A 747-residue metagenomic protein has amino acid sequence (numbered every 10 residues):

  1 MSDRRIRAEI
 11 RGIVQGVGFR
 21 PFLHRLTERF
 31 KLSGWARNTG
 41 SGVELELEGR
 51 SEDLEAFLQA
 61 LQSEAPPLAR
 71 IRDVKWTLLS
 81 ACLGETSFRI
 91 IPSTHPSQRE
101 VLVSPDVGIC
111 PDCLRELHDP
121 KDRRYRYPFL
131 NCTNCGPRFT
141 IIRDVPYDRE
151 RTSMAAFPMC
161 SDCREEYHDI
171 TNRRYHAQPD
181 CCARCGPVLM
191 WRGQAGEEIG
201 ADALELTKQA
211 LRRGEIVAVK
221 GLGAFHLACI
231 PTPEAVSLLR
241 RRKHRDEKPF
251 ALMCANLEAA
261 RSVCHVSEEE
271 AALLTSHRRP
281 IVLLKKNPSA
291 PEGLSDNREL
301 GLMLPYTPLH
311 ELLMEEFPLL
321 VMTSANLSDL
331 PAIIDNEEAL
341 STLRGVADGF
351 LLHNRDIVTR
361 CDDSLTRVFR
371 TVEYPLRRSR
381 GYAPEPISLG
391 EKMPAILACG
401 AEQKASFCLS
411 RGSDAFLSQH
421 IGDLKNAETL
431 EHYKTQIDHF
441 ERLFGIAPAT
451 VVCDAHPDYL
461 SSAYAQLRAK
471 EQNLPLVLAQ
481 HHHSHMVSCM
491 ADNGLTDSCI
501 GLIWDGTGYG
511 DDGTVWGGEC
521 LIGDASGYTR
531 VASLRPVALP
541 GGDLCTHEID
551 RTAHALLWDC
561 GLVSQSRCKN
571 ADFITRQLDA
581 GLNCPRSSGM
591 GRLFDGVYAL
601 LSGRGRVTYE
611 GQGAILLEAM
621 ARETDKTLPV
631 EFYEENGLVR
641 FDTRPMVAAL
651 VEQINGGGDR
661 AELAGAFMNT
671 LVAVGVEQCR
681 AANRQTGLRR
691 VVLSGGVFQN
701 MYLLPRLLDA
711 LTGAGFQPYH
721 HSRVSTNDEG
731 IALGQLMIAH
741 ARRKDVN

Functional and structural regions predicted by a protein language model:
M1-P179, A183-M190: Intrinsically disordered, low-complexity, mixed-charge
E64, E166, E316-G390, L582 (+1 more regions): Internal gly/pro-rich beta-alpha loop/helix module that stabilizes soluble enzyme cofactors or their anionic handles
L78, A224-K286: A phosphate-binding glycine/aspartate-rich beta-alpha loop in the early core of alpha/beta enzymes
Y175, P179, G186-V188, A401-E431 (+4 more regions): A contiguous, well-structured pocket-lining segment that forms one wall/lid of small-molecule binding clefts in soluble
A218, G445-D458, T686-V697: Short glycine-rich phosphate-binding loop at a beta-alpha junction
R261-V266, L312, A332-A339, D363-S364 (+2 more regions): Conserved phosphate-binding catalytic cores of ATP/NTP-utilizing and phosphoryl-transfer enzymes
D454, N473-H485, R690-S694, M701 (+1 more regions): Conserved phosphate-binding/catalytic loops in two-lobed NTP-binding clefts
H482-W504, G508-G510, I549-W558, M668 (+1 more regions): Glycine-rich phosphate-binding/hydrolytic loop that grips phosphoryl groups
